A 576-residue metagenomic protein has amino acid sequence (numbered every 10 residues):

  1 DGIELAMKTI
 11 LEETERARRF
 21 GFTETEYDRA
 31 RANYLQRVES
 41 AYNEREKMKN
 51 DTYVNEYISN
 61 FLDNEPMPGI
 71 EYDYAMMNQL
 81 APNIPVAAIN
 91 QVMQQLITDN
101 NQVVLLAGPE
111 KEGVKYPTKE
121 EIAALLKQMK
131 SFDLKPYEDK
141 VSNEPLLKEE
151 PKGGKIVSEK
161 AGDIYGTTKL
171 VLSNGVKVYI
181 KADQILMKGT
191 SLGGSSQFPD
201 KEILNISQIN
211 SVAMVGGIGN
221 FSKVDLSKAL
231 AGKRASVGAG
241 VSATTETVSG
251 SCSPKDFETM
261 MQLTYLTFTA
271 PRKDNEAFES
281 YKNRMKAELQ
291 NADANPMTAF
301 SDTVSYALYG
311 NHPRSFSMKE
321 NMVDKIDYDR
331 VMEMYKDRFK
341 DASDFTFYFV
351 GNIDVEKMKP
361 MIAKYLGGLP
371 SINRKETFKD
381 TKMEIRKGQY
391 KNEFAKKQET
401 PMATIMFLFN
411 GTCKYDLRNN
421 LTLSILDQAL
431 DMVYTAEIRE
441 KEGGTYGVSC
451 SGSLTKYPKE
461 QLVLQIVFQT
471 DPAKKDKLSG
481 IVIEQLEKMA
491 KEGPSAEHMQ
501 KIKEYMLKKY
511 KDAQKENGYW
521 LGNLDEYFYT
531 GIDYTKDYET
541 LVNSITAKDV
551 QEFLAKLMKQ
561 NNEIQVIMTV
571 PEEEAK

Functional and structural regions predicted by a protein language model:
D1-R19, T25-N83, N101-P109, D183-M214 (+7 more regions): M16 family metallopeptidases and their MPP-like homologs
D28-A32, S59-L192, Q197-K201, T346-Y348 (+5 more regions): Proteolytic maturation boundary segments
P85-A88, V92-M93, L417-I425, L430-V433 (+1 more regions): PPIase-associated folding chaperone regions across multiple families
F339-K340: Flexible, low-complexity linker/tail segments at the boundary of structured domains
A363-G367, I425, G443, I483-E484: Short, solvent-exposed amphipathic alpha-helical segments in soluble enzyme and RNA/protein-processing domains
